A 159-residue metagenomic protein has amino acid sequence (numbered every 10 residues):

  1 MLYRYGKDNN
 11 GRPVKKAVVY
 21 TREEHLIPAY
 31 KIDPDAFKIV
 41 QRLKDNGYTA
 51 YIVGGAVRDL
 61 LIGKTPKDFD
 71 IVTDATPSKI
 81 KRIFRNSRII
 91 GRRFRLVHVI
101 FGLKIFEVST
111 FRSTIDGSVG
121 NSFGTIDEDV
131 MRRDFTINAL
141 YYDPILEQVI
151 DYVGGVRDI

Functional and structural regions predicted by a protein language model:
M1-I159: Catalytic cores of the polymerase beta-like nucleotidyltransferase superfamily and closely associated nucleotide
